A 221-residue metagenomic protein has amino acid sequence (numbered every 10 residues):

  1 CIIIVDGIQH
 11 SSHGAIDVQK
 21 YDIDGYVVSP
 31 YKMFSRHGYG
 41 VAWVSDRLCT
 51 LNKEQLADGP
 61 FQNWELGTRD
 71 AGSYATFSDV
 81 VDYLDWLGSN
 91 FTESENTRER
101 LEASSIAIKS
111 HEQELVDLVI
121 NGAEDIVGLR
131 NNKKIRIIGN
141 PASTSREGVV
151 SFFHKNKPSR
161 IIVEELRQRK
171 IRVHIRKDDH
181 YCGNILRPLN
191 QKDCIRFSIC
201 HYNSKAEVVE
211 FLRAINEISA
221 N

Functional and structural regions predicted by a protein language model:
C1-N221: Pyridoxal 5′-phosphate
